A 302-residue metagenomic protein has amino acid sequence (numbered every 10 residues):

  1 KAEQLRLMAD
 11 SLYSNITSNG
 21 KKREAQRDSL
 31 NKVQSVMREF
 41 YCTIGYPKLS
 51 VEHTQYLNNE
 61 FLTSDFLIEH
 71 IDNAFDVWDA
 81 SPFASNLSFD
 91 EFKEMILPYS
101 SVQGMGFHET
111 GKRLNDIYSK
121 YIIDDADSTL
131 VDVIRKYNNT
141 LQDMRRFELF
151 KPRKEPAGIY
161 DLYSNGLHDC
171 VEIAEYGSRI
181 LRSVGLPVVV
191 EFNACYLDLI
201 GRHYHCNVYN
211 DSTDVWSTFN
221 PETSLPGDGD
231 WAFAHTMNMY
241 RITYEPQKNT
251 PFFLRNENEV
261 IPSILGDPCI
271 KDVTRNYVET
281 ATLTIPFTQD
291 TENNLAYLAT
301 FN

Functional and structural regions predicted by a protein language model:
K1-I134, S183, S212-W216, T236-N302: N-terminal accessory/pre-domain segments preceding catalytic cores
K120-T140, L149-Y160, N165-G166, V171-E259: Hydrophobic/aromatic-rich core segments of domains that either
